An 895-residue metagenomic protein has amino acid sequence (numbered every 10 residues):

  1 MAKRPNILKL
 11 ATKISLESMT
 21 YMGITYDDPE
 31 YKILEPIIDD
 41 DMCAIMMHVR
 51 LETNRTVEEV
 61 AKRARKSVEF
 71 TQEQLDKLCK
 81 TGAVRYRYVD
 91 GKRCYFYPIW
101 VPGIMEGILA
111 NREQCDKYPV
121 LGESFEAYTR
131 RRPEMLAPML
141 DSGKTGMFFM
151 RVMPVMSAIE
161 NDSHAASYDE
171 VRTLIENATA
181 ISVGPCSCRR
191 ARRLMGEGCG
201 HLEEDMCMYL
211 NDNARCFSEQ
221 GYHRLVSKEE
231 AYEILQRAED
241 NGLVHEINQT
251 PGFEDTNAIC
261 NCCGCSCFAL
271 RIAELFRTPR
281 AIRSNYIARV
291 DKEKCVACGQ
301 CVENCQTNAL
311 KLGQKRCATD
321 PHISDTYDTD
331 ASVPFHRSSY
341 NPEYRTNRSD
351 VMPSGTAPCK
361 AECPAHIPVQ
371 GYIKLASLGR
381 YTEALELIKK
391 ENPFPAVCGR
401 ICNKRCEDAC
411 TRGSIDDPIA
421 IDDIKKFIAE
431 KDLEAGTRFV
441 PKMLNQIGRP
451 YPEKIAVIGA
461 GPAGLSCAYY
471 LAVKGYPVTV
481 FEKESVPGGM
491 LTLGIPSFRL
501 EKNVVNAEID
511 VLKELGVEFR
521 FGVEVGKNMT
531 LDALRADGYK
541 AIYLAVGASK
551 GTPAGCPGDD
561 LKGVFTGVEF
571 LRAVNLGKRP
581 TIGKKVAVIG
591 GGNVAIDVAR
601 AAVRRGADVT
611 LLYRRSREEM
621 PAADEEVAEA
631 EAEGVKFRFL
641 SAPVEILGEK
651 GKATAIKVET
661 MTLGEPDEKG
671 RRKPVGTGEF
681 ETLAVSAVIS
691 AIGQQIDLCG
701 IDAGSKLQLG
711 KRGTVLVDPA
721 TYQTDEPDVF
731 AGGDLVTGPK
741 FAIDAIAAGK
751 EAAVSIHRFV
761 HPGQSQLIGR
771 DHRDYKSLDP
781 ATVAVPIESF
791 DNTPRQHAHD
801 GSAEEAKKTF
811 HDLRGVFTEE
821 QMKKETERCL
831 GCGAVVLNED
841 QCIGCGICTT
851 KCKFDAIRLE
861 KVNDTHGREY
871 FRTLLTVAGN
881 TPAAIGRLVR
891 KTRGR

Functional and structural regions predicted by a protein language model:
P36, K66, Y95, E246-I259 (+14 more regions): Ferredoxin-like iron-sulfur electron-transfer modules
C79-D90, L310-K311, I857: A short, conserved structural fragment
K92-R131, G879: Short, amphipathic alpha-helical interaction segments positioned at domain boundaries
T307-P358, I373, D416-I421, K425-K454 (+11 more regions): Flanking helices and flexible, charged tails adjoining ferredoxin-like Fe-S electron-transfer domains in multi-subunit
I367-S377, P418-D422, V457-V525, T552-G555 (+6 more regions): Beta1-alpha1 glycine-rich phosphate/pyrophosphate-binding loop at the start of Rossmann-like nucleotide-binding domains
I428-R449, A507-K527, G551-R605, L709-D725: Glycine-rich dinucleotide-binding loop and its adjacent helix/turn
D560-K584, P666-P739: FAD-site-proximal beta/loop scaffold in flavoenzymes
V598, L735-V760: A conserved FAD-binding loop/helix module that cradles the flavin
